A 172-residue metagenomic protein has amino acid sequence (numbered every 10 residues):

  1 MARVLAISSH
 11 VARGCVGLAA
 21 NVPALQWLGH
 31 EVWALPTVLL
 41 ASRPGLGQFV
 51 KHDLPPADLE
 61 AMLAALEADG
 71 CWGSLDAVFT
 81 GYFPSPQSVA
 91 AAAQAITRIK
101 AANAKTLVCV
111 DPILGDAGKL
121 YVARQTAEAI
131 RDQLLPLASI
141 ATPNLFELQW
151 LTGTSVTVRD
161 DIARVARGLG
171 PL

Functional and structural regions predicted by a protein language model:
M1-V110, L114-A117: Conserved N-terminal subdomain of the carbohydrate kinase-like
L120-L172: Conserved phosphate/ATP/ADP-binding segment of small-molecule kinases
